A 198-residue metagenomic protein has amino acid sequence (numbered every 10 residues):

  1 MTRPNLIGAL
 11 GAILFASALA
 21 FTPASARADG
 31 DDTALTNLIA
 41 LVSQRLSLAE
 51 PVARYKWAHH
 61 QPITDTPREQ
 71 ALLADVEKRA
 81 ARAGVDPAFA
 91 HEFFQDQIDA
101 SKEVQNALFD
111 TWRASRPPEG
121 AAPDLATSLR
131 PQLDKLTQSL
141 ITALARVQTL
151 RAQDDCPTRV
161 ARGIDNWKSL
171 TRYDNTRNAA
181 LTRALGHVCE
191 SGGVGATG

Functional and structural regions predicted by a protein language model:
M1-G11: Bacterial N-terminal signal peptides that target proteins for export
R3, Q148-G198: Glycine-rich, aromatic-bearing surface loops/beta-hairpins
S17-T33: C-terminal region of N-terminal signal peptides and the immediate post-cleavage residues of exported proteins
D29-P67: Immediate post-signal-peptide N-terminus of mature secreted/exported proteins
Y55-H60, L108-T111, S115, V147 (+1 more regions): Secondary-structure edge/capping motif, primarily at the C-terminal ends of alpha-helices and the immediately following
T66-V76, E92-S101: Acidic helix-start/capping segments at beta-turn-to-alpha-helix junctions
R82-E119: Mid-length scaffold segments of soluble, non-membrane domains
R113-T149: Extended amphipathic alpha-helical interaction segments
